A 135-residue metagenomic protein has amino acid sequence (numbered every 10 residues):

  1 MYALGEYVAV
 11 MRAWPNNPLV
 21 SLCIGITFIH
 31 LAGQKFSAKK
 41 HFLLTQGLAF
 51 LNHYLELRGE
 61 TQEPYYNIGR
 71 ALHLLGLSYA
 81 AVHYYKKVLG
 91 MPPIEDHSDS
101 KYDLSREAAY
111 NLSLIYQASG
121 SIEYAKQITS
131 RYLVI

Functional and structural regions predicted by a protein language model:
G5-V8, T45, N52, K86 (+2 more regions): Alpha-solenoid helical repeat scaffolds
R12, A49-N52, E56, L89-D96 (+1 more regions): Amphipathic alpha-helical segments of tetratricopeptide repeats
